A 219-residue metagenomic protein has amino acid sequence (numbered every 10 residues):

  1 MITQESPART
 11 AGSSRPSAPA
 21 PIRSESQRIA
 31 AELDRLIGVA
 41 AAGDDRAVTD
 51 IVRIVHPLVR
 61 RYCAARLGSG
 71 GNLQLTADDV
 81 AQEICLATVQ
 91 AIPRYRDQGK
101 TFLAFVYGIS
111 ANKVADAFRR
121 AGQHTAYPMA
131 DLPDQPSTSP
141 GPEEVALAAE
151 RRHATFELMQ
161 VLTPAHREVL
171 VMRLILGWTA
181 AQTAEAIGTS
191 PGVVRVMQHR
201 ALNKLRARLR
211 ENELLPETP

Functional and structural regions predicted by a protein language model:
M1-A42, R46-R61, A65-G68, D78 (+5 more regions): Intrinsic, short, N-terminal disordered tails of RNA polymerase sigma-factor systems
R53, D97, G108: Conserved strand-loop elements at the edges of beta-sheets that form or border functional pockets
N72-V80: Glycine-rich, flexible loop segments associated with nucleotide phosphate handling
D79-L86, K100-N112: Structural recognition of an alpha-helix C-terminal capping motif at a helix-to-coil junction
